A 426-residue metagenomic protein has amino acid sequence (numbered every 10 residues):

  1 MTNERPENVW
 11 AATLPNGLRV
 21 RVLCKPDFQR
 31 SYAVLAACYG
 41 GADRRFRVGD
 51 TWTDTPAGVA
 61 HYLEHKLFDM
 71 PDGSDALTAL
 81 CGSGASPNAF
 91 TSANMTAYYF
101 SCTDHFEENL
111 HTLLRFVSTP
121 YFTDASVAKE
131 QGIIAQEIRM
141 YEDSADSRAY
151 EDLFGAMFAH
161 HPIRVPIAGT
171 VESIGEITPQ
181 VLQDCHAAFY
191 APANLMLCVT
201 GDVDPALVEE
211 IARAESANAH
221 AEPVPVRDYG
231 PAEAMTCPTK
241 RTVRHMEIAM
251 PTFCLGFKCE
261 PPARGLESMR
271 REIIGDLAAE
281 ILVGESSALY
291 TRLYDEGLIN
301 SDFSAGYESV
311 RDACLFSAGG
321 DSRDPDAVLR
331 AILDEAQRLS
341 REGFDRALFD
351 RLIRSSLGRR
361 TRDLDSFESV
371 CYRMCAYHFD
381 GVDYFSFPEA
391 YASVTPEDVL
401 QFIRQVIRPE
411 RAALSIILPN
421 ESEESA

Functional and structural regions predicted by a protein language model:
M1-S31: N- or domain-start disorder-to-order transition segments that initiate the globular core
W10-P15, C237, R241-M246: Short acidic-hydrophobic surface loop/beta-edge motif
T13, M70-R227, V243, M250 (+5 more regions): Charge-rich, well-structured scaffold segments of protease-associated domains
R19-V22, R244, F253-L255: Short hydrophobic-aromatic micro-motifs
K25, C38-G40, T103, T200-D202 (+1 more regions): Solvent-exposed coil/turn segments that connect beta secondary-structure elements in extracytoplasmic/periplasmic
P26-L80, L255, L266-L282, L293: Active/ligand-binding-proximal structured segments within catalytic/core domains that scaffold catalytic residues
L197-D202, C237, M246, F257-C259: Short, structured patches in soluble enzyme cores that scaffold and shape functional sites
